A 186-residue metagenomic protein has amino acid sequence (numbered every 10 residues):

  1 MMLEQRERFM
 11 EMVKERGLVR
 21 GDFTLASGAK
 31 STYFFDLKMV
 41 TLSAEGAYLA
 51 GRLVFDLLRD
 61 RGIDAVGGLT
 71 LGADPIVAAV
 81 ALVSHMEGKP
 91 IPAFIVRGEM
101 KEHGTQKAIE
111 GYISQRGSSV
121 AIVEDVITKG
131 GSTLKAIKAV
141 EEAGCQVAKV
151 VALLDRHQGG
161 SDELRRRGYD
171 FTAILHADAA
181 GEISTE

Functional and structural regions predicted by a protein language model:
M1-G62: Active-site-facing substrate-recognition patch
M2-M12, K138-E186: PRPP-dependent phosphoribosyltransferase catalytic core
S27, G111-G117, A143, E163-L164: Solvent-exposed alpha-helices and their adjacent loops that cap or buttress functional pockets in soluble metabolic
R59-D64, S114-G117: Short helix-loop-beta connector
R61, I76-I91, E163-D178: Short acidic, glycine/proline-enriched helix-loop-strand junctions
G62-G72, K149-V151: Short glycine-rich phosphate-binding loop at a beta-alpha junction
V77-A121, K129-L134: Short, glycine/charge-rich flexible loops or terminal/linker lids adjacent to PRPP-binding catalytic cores
